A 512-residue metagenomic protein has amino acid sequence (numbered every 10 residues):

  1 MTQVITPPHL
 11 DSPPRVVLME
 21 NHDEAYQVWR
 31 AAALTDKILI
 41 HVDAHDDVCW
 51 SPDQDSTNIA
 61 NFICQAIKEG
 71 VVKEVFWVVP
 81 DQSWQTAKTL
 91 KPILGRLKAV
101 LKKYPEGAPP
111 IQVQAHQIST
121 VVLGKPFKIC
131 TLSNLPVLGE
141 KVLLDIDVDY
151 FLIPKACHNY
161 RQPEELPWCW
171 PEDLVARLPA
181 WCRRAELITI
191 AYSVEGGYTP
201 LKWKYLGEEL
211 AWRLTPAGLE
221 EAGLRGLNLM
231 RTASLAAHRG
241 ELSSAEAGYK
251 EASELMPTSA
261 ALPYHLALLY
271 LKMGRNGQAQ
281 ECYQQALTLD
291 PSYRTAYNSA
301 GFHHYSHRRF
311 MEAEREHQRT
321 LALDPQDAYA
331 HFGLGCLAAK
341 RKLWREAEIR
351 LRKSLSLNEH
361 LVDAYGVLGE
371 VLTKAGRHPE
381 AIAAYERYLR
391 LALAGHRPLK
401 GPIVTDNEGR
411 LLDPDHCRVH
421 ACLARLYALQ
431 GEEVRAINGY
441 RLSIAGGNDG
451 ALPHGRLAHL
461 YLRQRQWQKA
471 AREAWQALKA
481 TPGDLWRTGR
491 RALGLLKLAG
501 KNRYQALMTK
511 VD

Functional and structural regions predicted by a protein language model:
T2-T232, H238, A261: Conserved alpha-helical scaffold segments that buttress catalytic/binding sites
G226, A260-A261, R294-T295, A328-Y329 (+5 more regions): Helix-start (N-cap) detector for alpha-helical repeat units in TPR-like alpha-solenoids, especially tetratricopeptide
H238, K272, S306-H307, K340-R341 (+4 more regions): Register position in tetratricopeptide repeats
H265, S299, G333, V367 (+4 more regions): Canonical tetratricopeptide repeat
